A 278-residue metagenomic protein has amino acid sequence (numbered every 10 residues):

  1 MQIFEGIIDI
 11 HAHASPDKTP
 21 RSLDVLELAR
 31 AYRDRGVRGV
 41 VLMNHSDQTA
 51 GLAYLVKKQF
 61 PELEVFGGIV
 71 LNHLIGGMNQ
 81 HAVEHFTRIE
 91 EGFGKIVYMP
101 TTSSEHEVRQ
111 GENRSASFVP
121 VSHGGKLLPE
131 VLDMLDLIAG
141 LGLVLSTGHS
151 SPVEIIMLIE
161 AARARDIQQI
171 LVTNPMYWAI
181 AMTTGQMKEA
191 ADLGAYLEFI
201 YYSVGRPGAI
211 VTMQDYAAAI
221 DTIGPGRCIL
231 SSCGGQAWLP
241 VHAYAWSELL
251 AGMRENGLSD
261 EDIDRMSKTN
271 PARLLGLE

Functional and structural regions predicted by a protein language model:
M1, A53-E62, H85-F93, D136-I138 (+3 more regions): Acidic (Asp/Glu)-rich catalytic clusters
M1-L63: An N-terminally biased module of ancient metal coordination in phosphate/nucleic-acid-related enzymes
G6-A12, V40-L42, F66-I69, K95-M99 (+4 more regions): Hydrophobic faces of well-ordered beta-strands that scaffold small-molecule active sites in alpha/beta enzyme cores
H13-S15, H45, G68-L74, P100-S104 (+4 more regions): Active-site beta-loop-alpha junctions enriched in small/polar residues
P61-E64, N72-T173: Extended substrate/RNA-proximal surfaces in nucleic-acid metabolism proteins
D136, L141-T212, I229: Catalytic pocket-lining loop regions of alpha/beta-barrel enzymes, especially the amidohydrolase/enolase/GH5 lineages
P225-H242: Short acidic/histidine-rich active-site segments
A245-E278: Mid-to-C-terminal alpha-helical segments outside catalytic/metal-binding sites
